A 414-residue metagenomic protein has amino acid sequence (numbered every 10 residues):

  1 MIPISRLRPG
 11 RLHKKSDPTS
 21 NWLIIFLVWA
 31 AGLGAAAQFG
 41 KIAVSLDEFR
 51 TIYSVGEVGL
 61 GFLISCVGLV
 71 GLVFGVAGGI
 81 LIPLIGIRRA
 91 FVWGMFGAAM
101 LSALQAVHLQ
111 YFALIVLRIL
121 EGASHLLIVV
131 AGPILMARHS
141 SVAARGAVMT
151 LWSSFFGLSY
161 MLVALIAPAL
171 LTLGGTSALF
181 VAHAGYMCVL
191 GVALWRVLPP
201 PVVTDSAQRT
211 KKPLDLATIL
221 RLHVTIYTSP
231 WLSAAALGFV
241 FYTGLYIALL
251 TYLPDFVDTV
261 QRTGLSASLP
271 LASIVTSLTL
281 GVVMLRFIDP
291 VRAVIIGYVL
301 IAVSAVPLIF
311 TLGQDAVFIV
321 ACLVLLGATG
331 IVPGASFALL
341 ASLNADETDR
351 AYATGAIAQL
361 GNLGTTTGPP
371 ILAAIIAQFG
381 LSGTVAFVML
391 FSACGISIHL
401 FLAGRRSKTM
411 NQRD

Functional and structural regions predicted by a protein language model:
R8-P18, P199-A234: Juxtamembrane intracellular "pre-TM" segments in multi-pass secondary transporters
I42-A43, W231-V275: Extracytoplasmic gate region of multi-pass secondary transporters
V73-L109: Conserved MFS/SLC helix-loop-helix module at the cytosolic interface between two early adjacent transmembrane helices
F74-G86, S277-P290: Helix-to-loop junctions at the C-terminal end of transmembrane segments in multipass secondary transporters
L117-F156: Cytoplasmic helix-loop-helix junction between adjacent transmembrane helices in 12-TM secondary transporters
V142, T150-P199: Helix-loop-helix hairpin linking two adjacent transmembrane segments in secondary transporters
V291-S336: C-terminal transmembrane helical hairpin of 12-TM major facilitator-type secondary transporters
S342-L381: A late C-terminal transmembrane helix in Major Facilitator Superfamily
